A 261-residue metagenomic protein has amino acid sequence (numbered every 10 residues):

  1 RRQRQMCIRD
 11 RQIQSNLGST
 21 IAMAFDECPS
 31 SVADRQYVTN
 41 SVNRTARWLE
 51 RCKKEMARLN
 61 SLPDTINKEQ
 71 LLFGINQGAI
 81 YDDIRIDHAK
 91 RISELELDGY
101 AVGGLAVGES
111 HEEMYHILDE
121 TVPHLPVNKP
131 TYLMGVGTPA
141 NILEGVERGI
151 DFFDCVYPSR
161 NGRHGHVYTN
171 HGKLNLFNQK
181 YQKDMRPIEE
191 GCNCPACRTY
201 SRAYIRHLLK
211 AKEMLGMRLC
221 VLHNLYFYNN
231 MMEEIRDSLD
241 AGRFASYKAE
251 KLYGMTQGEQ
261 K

Functional and structural regions predicted by a protein language model:
R1, S31-N43, V107-H111: Glycine-rich tight-turn/loop motif centered on a GG-T
R1-R2, M23-F25, P29, R47-E55 (+2 more regions): Acidic/glycine-rich phosphate/pyrophosphate-binding loops and surrounding catalytic core that coordinate Mg2+
Q3-I8: Short, small-residue-biased leader/transition segments that mark boundaries at the very start of proteins
R9-S15, N43-A57, S61-P63: Acyltransferase donor/substrate-recognition loop-hinge adjacent to the catalytic core
Q12-F25, L95: Catalytic domains of carbohydrate-active enzymes, especially glycoside hydrolases
D26-V32, E189-K261: C-terminal extensions of enzymes
S41, K68, F244: Long C-terminal interaction/binding lobes of large macromolecular proteins
A46, E55, L59-S61, N67-I188: Glycine-rich phosphate/ribose-binding loops and adjacent secondary-structure elements that form binding surfaces
